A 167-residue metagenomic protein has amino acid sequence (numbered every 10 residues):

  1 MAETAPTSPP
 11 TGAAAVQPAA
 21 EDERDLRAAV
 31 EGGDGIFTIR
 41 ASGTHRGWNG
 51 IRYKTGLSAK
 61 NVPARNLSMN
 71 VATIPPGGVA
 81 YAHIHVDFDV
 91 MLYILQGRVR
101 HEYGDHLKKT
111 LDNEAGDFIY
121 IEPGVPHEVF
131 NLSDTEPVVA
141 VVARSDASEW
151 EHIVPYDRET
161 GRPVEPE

Functional and structural regions predicted by a protein language model:
A2-N66, Y81, P155-E167: A short, N-terminal "cap"/entry segment at the start of jelly-roll beta-barrel domains of the cupin/DSBH fold
Y53-T55, N70-V86: Conserved short histidine dyad/triad with adjacent acidic residue
V62, D87, H106, D134-E136: Short strand-connecting beta-turns/loops that link adjacent beta-strands
M69-A72, M91, Y120, T135-I153: A short hydrophobic beta-strand segment most commonly corresponding to one strand of the jelly-roll/cupin
I74-G77, Y103, N113-S133, R144-S145: Conserved metal-binding segment of the jelly-roll/cupin
V79, F88-A115: A short beta-strand-loop-beta hairpin characteristic of the jelly-roll/cupin
H83-H85, H101, H127: Histidine-centered active-site/metal-ligand motif
K109, F130-V139: Short conserved catalytic/interaction loops centered on acidic-Pro-aromatic/His motifs
